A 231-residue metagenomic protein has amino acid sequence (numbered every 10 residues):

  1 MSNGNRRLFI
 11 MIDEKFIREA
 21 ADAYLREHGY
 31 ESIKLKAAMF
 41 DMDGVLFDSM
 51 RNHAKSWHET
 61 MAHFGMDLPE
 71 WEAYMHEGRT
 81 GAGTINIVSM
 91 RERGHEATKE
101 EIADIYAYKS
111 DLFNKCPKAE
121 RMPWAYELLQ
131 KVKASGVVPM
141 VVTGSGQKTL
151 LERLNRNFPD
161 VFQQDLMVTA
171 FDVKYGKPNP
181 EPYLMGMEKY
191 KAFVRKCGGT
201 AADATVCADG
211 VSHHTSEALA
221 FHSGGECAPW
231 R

Functional and structural regions predicted by a protein language model:
S2-I10: Short, Lys/Arg-enriched N-terminal segments with co-localized hydrophobic residues within the first ~10-30 amino acids
I12-E72: Active-site neighborhood of HAD-like aspartate-dependent phosphohydrolases
Y24-K34, N114-V141, K148: Short, acidic loop-to-helix structural element flanking the phosphoryl-transfer center in phosphate-processing enzymes
S56, T84, T149-E152, S216: Phosphate- and divalent-cation-binding pockets in alpha/beta enzyme and binding domains that engage nucleotide-derived
A62-F64, V88-R93, Y126-M140, G144-K174 (+1 more regions): Substrate-recognition/cap helix-loop segment adjacent to the acidic, metal-dependent catalytic center of Asp-based
E77-K115, P123, K131-A134: A metal-dependent, Asp-based hydrolase signature
A201-R231: Acidic, Mg2+-coordinating phosphoryl-transfer loop and its flanking beta/alpha structural elements, shared across
